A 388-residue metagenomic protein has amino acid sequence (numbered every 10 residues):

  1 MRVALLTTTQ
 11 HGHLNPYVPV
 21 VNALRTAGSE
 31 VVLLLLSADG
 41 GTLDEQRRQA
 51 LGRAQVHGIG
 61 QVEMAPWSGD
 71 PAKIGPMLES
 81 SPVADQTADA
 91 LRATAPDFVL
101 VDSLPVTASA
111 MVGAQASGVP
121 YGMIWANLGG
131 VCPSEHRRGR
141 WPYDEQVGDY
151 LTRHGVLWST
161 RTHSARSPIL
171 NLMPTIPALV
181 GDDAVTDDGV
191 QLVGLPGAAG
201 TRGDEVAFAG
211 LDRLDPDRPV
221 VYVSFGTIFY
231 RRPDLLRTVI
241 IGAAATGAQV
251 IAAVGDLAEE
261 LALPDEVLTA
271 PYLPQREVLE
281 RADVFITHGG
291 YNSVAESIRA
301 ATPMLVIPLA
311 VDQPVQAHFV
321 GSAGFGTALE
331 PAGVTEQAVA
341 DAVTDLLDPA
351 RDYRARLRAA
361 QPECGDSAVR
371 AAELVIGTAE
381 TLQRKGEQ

Functional and structural regions predicted by a protein language model:
M1-G148, D234, T238, A244-Q388: Glycosyltransferase specificity loop/lid
V3, V221-Y222: Hydrophobic beta-strand anchors of alpha/beta hydrolase catalytic cores
G40-G41, D144-V220, G226-F229, L257: A nucleotide-sugar donor-handling region in carbohydrate enzymes
